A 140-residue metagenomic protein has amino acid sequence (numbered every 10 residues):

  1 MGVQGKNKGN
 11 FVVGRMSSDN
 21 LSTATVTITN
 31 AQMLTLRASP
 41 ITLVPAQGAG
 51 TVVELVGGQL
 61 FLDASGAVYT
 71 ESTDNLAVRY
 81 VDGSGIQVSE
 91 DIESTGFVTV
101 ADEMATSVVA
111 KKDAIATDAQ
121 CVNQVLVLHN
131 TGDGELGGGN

Functional and structural regions predicted by a protein language model:
V3-N140: Surface-exposed, low-hydrophobicity beta-strand/loop segments enriched in small/polar/acidic residues
